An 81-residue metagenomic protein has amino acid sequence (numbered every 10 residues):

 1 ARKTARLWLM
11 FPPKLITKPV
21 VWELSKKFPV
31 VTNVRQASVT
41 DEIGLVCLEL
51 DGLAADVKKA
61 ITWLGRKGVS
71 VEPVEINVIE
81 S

Functional and structural regions predicted by a protein language model:
R2-S81: Non-catalytic connector elements of ABC transporters
